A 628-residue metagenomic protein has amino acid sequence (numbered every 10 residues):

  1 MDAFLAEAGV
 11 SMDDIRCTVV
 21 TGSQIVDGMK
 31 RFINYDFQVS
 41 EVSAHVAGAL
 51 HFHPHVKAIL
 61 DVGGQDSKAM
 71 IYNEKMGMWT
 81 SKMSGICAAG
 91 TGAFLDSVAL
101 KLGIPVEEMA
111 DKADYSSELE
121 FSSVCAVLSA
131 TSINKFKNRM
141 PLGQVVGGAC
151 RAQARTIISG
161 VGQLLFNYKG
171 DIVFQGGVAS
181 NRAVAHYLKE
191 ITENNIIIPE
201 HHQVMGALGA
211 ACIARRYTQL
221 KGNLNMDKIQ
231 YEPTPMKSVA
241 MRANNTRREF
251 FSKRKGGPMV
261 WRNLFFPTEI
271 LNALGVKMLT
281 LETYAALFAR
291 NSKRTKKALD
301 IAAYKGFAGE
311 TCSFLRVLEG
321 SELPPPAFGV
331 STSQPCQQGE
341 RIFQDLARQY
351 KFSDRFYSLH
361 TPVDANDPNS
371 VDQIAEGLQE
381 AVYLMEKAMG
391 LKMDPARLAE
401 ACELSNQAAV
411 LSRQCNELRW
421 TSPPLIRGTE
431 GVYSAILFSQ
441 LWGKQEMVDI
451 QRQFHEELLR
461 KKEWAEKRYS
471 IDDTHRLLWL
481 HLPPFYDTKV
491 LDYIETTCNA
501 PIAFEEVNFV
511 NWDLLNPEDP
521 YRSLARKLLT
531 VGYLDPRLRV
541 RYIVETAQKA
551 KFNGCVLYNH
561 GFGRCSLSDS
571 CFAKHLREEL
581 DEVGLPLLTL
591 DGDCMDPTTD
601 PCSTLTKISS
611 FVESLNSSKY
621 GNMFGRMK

Functional and structural regions predicted by a protein language model:
M1-S40, K189-P199: N-terminal glycine/serine-rich phosphate-binding loop of ATP-dependent small-molecule kinases, especially carbohydrate
A3-E7, G148-K169, I213, Y217: Phosphate/ATP-binding catalytic cores across multiple sugar-kinase/actin-like superfamilies, primarily ASKHA
G22-I25, F166-I191, H202-G206: Glycine-rich phosphate-binding loops at beta-strand->alpha-helix junctions
A47, G92-D96, E200-N225: Glycine-rich phosphate-binding/hydrolytic loop that grips phosphoryl groups
M78-F121, C212-R216: Glycine-rich phosphate-binding loop plus the immediately following alpha-helix
A130-Q163, Q203, R539: Adenine-nucleotide phosphate-binding core of ATP-dependent small-molecule kinases
D227-P258, A375, Q379, Y383-F509 (+1 more regions): A charged, amphipathic alpha-helical module
F265, I270-K296, L478-V544, Q548: Redox- and metal-dependent alpha/beta enzyme cores, enriched for Fe-S-associated oxidoreductases and cofactor-handling
